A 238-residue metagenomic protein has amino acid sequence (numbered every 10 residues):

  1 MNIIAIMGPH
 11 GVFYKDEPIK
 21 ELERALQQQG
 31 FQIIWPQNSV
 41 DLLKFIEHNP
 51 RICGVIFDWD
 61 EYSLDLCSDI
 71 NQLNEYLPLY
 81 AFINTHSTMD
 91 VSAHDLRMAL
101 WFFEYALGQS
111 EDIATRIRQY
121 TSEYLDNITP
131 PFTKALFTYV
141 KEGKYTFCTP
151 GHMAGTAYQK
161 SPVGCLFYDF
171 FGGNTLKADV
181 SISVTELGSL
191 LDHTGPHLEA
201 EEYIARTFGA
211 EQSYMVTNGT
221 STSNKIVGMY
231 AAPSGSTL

Functional and structural regions predicted by a protein language model:
M1-S39: Short, charged N-terminal beta->alpha structural module
H10-F13, D60-S63, H86-S87, T194-H197 (+1 more regions): Gly/Ser/Thr-rich loops at beta-strand to alpha-helix junctions that form or flank small-molecule/cofactor-binding
Q37-C53: Acidic, metal-coordinating helix/loop segments flanking the phosphotransfer/catalytic sites of two-component signaling
N38-L42, G219-N224: Short acidic loop-to-helix transition motifs that present clustered carboxylates
P50, G54-A178: N-terminal glycine-rich, Lys/His-bearing helix-loop that initiates the first secondary-structure elements of many
C53-G54, Q212, T237: Structural motif
D169-S223: Conserved N-terminal alpha-helix of the aminotransferase class I/II PLP-enzyme fold
A232-L238: Conserved PLP-anchoring active-site segment centered on the Schiff-base-forming lysine
